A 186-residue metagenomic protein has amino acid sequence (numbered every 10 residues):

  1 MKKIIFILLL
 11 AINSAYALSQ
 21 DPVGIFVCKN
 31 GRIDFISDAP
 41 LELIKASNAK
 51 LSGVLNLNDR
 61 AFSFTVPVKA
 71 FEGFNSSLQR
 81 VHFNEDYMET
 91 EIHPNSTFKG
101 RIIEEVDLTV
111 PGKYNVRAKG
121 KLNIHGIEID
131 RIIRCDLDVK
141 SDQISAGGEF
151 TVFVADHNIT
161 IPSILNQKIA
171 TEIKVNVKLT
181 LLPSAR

Functional and structural regions predicted by a protein language model:
I4-N13: Sec-dependent N-terminal signal peptides
L18-R186: Low-complexity, acidic/polar, glycine-enriched regions of mature
